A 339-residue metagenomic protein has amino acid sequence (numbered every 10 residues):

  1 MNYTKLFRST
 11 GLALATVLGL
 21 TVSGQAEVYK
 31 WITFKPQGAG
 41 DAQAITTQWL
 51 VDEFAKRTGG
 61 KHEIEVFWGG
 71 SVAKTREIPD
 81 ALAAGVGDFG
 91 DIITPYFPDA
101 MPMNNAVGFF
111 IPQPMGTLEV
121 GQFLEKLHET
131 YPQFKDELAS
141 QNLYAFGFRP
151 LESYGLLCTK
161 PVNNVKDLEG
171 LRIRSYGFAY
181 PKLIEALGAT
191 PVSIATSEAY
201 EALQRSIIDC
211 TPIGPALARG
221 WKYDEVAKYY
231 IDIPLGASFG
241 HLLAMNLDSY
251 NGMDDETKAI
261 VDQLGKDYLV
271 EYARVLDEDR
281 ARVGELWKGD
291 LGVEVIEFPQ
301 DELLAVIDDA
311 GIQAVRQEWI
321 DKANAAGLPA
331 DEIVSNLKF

Functional and structural regions predicted by a protein language model:
N2-G11: Bacterial N-terminal signal peptides that target proteins for export
G11-G19: Bacterial N-terminal signal peptides
L20-A26: Sec/Tat signal peptide C-region and signal peptidase I cleavage site
E27-V120, Q133-F339: N-terminal secretory/targeting leader peptides
